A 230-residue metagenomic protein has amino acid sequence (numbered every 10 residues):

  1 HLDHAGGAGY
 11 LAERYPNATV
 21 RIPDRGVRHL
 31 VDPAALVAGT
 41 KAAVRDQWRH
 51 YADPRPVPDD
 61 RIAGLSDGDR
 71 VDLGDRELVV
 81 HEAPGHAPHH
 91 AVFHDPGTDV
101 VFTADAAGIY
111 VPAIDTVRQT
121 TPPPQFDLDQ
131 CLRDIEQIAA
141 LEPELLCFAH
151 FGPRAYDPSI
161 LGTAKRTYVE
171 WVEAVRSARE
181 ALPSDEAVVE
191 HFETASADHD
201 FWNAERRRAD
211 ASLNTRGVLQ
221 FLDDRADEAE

Functional and structural regions predicted by a protein language model:
H1-Y15, H86-F93: Di-metal (Zn2+ and/or Mg2+/Mn2+) metal-binding site signature of metallo-dependent hydrolases with the MBL/beta-CASP
R14, V37-A42, A164-K165: Short, hinge-like loop/turn segments at secondary-structure boundaries
Y15-A18, P143: A short helix->loop->beta-strand "cap" motif at the edges of active sites that frequently abuts
V20-D24: Short internal beta-strands
R28-H81, L132-I135: Metallo-beta-lactamase
E77-P84, P88-P158: Metallo-beta-lactamase
D157-R166: Histidine/acidic-residue-rich catalytic or RNA/ligand-binding cores of hydrolases and nuclease-related proteins
A174-E230: C-terminal regulatory/interaction regions
